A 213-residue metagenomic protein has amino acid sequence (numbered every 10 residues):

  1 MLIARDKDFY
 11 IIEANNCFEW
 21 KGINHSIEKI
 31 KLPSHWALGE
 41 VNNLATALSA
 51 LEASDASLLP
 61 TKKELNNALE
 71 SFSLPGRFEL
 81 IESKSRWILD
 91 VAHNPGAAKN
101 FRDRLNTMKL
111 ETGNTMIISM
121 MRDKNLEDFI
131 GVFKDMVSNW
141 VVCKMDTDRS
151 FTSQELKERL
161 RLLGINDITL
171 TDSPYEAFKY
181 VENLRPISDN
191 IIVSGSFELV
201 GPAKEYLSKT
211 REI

Functional and structural regions predicted by a protein language model:
M1-K29: Extended acidic/charged loop-beta regions that coordinate divalent cations and stabilize anionic phosphate/carboxylate
L2-A4, I117, V141, T169: Hydrophobic/aromatic beta-strand patches that form the interior of the parallel beta-sheet core in alpha/beta enzyme
I3-D6, E82, D172: Short loop/edge segments at beta-strand edges and connector loops that shape dinucleotide/nucleotide cofactor-binding
K7-D8, I118-M121, K144-R149: Short, acidic/turn-prone active-site loops that include or flank metal/cofactor- and phosphate-binding residues
A14-N16, R86-I88, P95, I130-N190: C-terminal helical cap/extension that packs against the catalytic core of soluble nucleotide-cofactor enzymes
N24-N139: Nucleotide phosphate-binding/pyrophosphate-handling subdomain across enzymes that bind or process nucleotide phosphates
S196-I213: Glycine/aspartate-rich loop-and-adjacent alpha/beta segment that forms the canonical ThDP
